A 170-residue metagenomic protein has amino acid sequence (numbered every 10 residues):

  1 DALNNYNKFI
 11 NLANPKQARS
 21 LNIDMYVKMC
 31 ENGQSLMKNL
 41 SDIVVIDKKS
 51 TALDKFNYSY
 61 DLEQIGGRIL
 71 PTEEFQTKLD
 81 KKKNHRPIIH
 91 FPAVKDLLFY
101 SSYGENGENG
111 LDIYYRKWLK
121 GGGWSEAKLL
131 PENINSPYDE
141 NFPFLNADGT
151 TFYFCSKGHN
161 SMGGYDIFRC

Functional and structural regions predicted by a protein language model:
N5-C170: Short, conserved micro-motifs composed of acidic
